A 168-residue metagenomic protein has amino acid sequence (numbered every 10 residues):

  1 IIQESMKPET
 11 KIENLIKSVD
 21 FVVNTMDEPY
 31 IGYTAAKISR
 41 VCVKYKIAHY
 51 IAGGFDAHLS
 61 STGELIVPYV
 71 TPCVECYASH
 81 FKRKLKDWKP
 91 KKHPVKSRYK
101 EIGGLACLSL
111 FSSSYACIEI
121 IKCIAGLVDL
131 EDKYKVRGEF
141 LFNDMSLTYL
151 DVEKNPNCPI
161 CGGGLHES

Functional and structural regions predicted by a protein language model:
I2-T10: Conserved SAM/SAH-binding loop
N14-S168: Glycine-rich phosphate/adenylate-binding loop
